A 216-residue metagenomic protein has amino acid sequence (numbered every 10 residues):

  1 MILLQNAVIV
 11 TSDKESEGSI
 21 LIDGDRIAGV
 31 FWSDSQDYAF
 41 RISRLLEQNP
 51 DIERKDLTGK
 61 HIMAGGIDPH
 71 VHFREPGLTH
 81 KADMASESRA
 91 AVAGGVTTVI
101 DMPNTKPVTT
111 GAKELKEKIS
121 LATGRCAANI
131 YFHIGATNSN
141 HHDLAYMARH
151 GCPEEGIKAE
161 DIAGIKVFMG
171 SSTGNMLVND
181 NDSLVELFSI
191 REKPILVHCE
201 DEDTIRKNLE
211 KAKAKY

Functional and structural regions predicted by a protein language model:
M1-E47: N-terminal metal-binding scaffold of metallo-dependent hydrolase/deaminase domains
L3, D51-D56: Conserved beta-strand scaffold positions in the cores of enzyme catalytic domains, especially in NTP/NDP-utilizing
A7, I20, D25, G59 (+6 more regions): Divalent metal-coordination and catalytic microenvironments
T58-R125: Metal-associated gating/positioning segment near the N- to mid-region
G65-V71, V99-D101, I130-I134, A163-V167 (+1 more regions): Hydrophobic faces of well-ordered beta-strands that scaffold small-molecule active sites in alpha/beta enzyme cores
H72-K81, I100-A112, F132-D143, F168-N179: Divalent metal-binding segments
G94-V96, I119-N129, E202-Y216: Active-site gating loops and adjacent loop-to-helix segments of metal-dependent hydrolytic enzymes
H142-Y216: Histidine/acidic residue-rich metal-binding segments in metalloenzymes
